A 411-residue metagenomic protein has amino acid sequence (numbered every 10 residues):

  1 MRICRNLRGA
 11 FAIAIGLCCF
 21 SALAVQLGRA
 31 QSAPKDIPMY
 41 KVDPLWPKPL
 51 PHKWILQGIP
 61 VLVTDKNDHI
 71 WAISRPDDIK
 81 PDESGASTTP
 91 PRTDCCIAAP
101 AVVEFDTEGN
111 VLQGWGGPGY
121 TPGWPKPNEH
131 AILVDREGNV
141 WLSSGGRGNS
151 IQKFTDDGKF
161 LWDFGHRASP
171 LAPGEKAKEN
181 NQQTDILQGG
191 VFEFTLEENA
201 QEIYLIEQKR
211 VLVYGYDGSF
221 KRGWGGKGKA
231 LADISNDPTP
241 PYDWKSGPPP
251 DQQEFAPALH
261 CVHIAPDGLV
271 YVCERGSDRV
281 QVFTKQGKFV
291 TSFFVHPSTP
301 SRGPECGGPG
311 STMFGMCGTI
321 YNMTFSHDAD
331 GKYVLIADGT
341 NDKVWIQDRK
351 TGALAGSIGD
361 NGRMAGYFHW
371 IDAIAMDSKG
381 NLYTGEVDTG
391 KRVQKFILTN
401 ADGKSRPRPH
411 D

Functional and structural regions predicted by a protein language model:
M1-R8: N-terminal secretory signal peptides that target proteins for export/translocation
A10-A24: Bacterial N-terminal signal peptides
L23-D411: Eukaryotic scaffold repeat domains enriched in small/polar residues
